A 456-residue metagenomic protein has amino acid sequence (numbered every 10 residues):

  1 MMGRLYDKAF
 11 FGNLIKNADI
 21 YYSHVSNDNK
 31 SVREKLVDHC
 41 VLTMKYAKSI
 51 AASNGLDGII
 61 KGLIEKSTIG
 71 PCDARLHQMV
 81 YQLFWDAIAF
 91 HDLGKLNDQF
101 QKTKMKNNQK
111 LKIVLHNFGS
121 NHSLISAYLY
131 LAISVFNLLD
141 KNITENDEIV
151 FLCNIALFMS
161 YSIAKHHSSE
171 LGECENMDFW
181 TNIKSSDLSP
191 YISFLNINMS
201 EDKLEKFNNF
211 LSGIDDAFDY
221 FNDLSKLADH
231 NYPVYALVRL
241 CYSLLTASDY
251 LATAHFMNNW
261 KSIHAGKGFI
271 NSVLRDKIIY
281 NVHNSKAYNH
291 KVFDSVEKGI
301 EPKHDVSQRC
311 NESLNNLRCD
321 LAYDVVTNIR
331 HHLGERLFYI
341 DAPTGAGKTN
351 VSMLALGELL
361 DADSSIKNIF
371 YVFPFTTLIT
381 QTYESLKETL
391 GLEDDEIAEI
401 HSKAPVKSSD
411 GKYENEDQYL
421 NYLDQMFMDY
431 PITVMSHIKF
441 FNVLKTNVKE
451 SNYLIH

Functional and structural regions predicted by a protein language model:
M2-S295: Accessory nucleic-acid engagement/destabilization modules that flank
Q82, H332-G334, M426-Y430, V448-H456: Short basic/glycine-enriched coil/helix segment immediately N-terminal to the Walker B
E297-D341: Conserved pre-motif I regulatory segment
H332-L356: Walker A/P-loop
L333-I340, K367-N368, D429-P431: Pre-Walker A (Motif I) flank of P-loop NTPase domains
V351-E358, Q381, S385: Active-site signature of alpha/beta-hydrolase-fold catalytic machinery across serine- and Asp/Cys-nucleophile hydrolases
I366-L390, I397-P405: Conserved Walker A/P-loop ATP-binding site and its immediately adjacent core in helicase/helicase-like ATPase domains
L392-K449: Inter-Walker segment of RecA-like/P-loop motor cores
